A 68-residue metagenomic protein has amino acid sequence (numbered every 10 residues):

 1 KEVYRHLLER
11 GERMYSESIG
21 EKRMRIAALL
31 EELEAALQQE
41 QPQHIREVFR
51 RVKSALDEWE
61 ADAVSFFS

Functional and structural regions predicted by a protein language model:
K1-S68: PAZ/PAZ-like end-binding module
